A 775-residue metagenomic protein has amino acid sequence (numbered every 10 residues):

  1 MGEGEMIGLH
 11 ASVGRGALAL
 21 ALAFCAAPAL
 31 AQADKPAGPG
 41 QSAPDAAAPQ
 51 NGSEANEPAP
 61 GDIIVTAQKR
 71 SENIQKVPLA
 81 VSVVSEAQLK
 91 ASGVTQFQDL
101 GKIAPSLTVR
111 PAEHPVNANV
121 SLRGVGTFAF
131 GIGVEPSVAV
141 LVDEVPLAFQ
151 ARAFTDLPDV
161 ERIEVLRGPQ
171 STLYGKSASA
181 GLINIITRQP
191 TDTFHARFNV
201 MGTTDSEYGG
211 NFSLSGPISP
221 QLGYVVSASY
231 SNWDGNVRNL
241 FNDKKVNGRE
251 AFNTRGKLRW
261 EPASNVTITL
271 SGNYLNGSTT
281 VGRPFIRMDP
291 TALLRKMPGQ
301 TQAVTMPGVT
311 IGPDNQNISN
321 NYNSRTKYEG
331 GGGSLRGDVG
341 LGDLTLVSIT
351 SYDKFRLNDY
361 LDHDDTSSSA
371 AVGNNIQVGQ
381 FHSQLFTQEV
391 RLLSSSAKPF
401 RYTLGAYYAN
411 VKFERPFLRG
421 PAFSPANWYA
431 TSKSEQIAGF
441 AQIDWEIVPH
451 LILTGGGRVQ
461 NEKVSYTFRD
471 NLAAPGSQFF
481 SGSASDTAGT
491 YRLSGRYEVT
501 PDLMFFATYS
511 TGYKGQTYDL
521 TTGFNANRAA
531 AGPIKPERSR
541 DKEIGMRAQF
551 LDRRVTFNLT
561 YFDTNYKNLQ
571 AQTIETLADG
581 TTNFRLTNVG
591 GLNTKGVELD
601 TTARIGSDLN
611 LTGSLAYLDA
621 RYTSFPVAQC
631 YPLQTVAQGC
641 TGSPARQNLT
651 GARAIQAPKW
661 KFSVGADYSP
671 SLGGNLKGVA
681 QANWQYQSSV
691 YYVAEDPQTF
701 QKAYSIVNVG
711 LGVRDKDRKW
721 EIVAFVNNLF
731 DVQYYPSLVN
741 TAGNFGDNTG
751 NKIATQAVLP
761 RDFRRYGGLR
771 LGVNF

Functional and structural regions predicted by a protein language model:
G2-S92, D99-I103, S264-N265, G333 (+2 more regions): N-terminal Sec signal peptide and the immediately downstream disordered periplasmic leader that contains the TonB box
I7, N565, Q685-V693, V713-F775: C-terminal beta-signal and adjacent terminal beta-strands/loops of Gram-negative outer-membrane beta-barrel proteins
P58-T193, I544: Acidic, small-polar-rich N-terminal luminal/periplasmic segments of exported/outer-membrane proteins
A118, E135-S137, F149, P158-E161 (+8 more regions): Outer-membrane beta-barrel translocator/receptor signature
N184, T191-T193, M201, S213-Y322 (+4 more regions): Periplasmic-side early beta-strands and strand-to-turn transitions of outer-membrane beta-barrels
R259-A263, L392-S395, P399, Y407-A409 (+2 more regions): Structural signature of Gram-negative outer-membrane beta-barrels, strongest in the C-terminal barrel of TonB-dependent
S334-G340, T345-H363, E498, M504-K514 (+5 more regions): Membrane-embedded beta-barrel scaffold of Gram-negative outer-membrane proteins
Y402-T403, L453, D563-N565, T587-Y691 (+1 more regions): Gram-negative outer-membrane beta-barrel transporters
